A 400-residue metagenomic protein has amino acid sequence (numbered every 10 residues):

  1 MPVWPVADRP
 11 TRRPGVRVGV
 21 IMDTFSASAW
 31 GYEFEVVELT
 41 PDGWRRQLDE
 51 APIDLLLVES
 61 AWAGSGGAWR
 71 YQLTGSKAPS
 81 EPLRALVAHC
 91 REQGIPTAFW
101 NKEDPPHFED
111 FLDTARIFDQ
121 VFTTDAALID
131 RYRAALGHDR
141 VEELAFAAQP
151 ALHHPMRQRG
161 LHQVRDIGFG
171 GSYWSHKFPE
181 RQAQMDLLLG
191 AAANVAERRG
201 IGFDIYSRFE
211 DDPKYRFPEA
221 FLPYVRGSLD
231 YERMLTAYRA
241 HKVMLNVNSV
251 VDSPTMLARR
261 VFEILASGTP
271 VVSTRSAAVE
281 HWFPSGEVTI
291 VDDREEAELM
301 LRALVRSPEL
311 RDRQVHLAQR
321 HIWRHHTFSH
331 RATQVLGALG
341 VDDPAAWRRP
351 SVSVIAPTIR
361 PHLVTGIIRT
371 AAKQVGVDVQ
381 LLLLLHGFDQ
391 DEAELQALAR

Functional and structural regions predicted by a protein language model:
M1-D49, S60-A63, G67-W69, A78-P82 (+4 more regions): Nucleotide-sugar donor-binding catalytic core of glycosyltransferases
A88-P96, F118-D119, G137-D139, S267-T269: A short helix->loop->beta-strand "cap" motif at the edges of active sites that frequently abuts
F111-F122: A conserved, positively charged/aromatic
V288-E295, L304-P308: Conserved acidic donor-binding segment of nucleotide-sugar-dependent glycosyltransferases
E309-G337: A charged, aromatic-enriched C-terminal amphipathic alpha-helix characteristic of glycosyltransferases across folds
Q334-T370: N-proximal low-complexity "stem/linker" segments adjacent to membrane-targeting elements
R369-D378: Short, acidic, metal-binding catalytic loop of nucleotide-sugar glycosyltransferases
D378-F388: Short beta-strand/loop segment that forms part of the nucleotide-sugar
